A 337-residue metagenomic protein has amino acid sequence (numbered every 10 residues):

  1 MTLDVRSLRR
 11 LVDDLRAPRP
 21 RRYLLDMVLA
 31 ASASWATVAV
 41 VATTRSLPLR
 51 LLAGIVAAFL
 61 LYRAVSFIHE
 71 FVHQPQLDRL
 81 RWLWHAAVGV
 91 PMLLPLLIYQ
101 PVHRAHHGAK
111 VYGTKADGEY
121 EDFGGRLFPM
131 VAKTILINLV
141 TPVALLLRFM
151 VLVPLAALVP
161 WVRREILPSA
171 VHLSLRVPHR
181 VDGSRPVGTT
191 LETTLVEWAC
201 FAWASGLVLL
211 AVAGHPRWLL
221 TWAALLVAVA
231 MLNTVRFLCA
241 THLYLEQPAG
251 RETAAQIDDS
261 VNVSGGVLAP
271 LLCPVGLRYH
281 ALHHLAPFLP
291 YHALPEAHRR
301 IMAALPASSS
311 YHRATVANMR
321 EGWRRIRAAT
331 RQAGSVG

Functional and structural regions predicted by a protein language model:
M1-A57, V90-L220, Y291-G337: Non-catalytic, topology-defining segments of multipass membrane proteins
S34-T37, G54, A58-W84: Extended hydrophobic secondary-structure segments
V56-L60, P91, A269, C273: Residue-level hotspots within pore-lining transmembrane alpha-helices of multi-pass secondary transporters
A58-I68, P95-Y99, W222-G250: Transmembrane alpha-helical segments that form the membrane-embedded catalytic/substrate-channel core of multi-pass
V65-H73, Y99-V111, F237-Y244, C273-L289: Histidine-centered catalytic micro-motifs
P75-L93, K115-K133, A249-V267: Juxtamembrane helix-capping/reentrant segments at transmembrane boundaries
D78-A86, H107-G108, K133-V143, L245-Q256 (+1 more regions): Juxtamembrane/interfacial segments around transmembrane helices
H172-S174, P178-R185, R251-Y279: Active-site-proximal inter-transmembrane loops
